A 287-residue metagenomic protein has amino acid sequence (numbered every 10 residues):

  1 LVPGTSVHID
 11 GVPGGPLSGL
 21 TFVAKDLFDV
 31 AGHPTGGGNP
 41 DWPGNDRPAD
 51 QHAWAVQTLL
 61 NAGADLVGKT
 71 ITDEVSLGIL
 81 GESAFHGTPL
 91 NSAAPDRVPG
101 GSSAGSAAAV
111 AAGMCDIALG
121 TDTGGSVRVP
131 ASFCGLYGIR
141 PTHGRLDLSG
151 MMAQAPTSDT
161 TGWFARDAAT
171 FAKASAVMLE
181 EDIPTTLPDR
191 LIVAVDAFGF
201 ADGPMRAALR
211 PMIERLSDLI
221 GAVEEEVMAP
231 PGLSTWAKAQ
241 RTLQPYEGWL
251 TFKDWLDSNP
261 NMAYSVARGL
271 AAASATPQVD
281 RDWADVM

Functional and structural regions predicted by a protein language model:
L1-C115: Gly/Ser-rich catalytic/binding loops embedded in alpha/beta enzyme cores
L20-P40, T242-V286: Short helix-loop capping/hinge segments that flank enzyme active sites or metal/cofactor-binding pockets
F22, A176-P245: Gly/Ser-rich, acidic/histidine-flanked active-site/gating loops
T35, G78-G81, R128-F133, M151 (+1 more regions): Short acidic, glycine/serine/threonine-rich loops at helix termini
W42-R47, D159-R166, S274: Short, well-ordered beta-strand elements within core beta-sheets of diverse protein domains
G81-F85, S132-G135, A239-L243: Short low-complexity, flexible loop/linker segments enriched in glycine and/or proline with clustered acidic
V110-A111, D116-A194: Fold-level recognition of mixed alpha/beta catalytic cores in primary-metabolism enzymes, strongest
